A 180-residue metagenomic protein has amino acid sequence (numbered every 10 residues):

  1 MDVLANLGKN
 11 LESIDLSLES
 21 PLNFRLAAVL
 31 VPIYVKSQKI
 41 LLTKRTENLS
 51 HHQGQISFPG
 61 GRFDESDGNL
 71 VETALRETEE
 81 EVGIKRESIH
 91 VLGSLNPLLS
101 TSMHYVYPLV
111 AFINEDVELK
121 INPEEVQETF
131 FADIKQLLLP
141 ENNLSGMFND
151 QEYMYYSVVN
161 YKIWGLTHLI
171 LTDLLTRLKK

Functional and structural regions predicted by a protein language model:
M1-S57, R62-D116, V126, G146 (+1 more regions): N-terminal leader/linker segments that precede catalytic domains of diphosphate-processing enzymes
L119-N122: Short, solvent-exposed recognition segments
E124, T129-F148: Amphipathic alpha-helical blocks and their helix-capping loop/short-beta junctions
